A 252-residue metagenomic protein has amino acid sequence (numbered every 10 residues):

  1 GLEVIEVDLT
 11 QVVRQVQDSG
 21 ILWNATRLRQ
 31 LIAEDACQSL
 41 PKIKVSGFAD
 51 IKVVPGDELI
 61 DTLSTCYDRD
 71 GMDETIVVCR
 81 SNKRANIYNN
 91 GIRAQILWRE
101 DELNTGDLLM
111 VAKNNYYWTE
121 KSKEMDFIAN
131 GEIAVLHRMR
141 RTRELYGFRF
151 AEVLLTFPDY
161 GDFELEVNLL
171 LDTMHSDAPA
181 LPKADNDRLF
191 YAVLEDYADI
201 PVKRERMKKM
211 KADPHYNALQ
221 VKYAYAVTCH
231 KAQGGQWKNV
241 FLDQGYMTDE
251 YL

Functional and structural regions predicted by a protein language model:
G1-H137, R141-L181: Conserved helicase motor core of P-loop NTPases
E144-L252: C-terminal accessory regions
